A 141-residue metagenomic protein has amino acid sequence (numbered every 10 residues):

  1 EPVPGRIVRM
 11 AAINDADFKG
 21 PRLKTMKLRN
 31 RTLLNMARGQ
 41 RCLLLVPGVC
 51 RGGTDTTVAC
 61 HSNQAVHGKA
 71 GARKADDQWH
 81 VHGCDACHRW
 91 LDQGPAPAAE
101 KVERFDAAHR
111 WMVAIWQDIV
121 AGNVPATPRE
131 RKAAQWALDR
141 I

Functional and structural regions predicted by a protein language model:
E1-L33, V46-G52, T56, P128-I141: A boundary/linker detector
L33-Q40, D77-H80: Short metal-coordination and nucleic-acid-contact micro-motifs, chiefly zinc-binding Cys/His arrays
C42-L45, C84: Short cysteine-rich clusters marking metal-coordination/redox-active sites
V46-W79, L91, P95: Histidine-centered nuclease catalytic patch
N63-D77, V102-G122: Short microdomains enriched in Cys/His and/or Lys/Arg
C87: The canonical Cys-X-X-Cys-His
Q93, H109-R110, Q117-I141: Short flanking/linker segments adjacent to small metal-binding domains or redox-active Cys/His motifs
A96-V102: Inner-leaflet juxtamembrane helices
